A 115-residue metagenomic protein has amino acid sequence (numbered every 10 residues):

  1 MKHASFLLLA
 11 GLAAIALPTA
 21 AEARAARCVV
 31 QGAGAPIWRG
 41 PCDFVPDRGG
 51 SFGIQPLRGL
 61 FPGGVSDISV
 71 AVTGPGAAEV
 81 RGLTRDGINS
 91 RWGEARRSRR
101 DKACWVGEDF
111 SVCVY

Functional and structural regions predicted by a protein language model:
M1-L8: Bacterial N-terminal signal peptides that target proteins for export
A10-G11, A21: Cleavable N-terminal signal peptides
A16-A20: N-terminal signal peptide c-region/cleavage motif recognized by signal peptidases
E22-Y115: Cysteine-centric segments in proteins
